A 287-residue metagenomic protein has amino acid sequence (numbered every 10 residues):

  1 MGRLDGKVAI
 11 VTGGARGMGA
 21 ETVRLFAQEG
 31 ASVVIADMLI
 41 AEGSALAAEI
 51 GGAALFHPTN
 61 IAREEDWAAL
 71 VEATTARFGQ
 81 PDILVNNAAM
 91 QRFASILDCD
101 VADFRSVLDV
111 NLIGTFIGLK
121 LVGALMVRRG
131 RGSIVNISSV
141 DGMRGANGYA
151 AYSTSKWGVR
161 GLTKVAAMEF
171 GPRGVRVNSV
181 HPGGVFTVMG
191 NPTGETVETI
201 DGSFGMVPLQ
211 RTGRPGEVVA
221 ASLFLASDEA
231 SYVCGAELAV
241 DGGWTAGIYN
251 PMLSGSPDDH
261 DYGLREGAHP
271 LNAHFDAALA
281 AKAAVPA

Functional and structural regions predicted by a protein language model:
R3-V34: Canonical Rossmann dinucleotide-binding motif of NAD(H)/NADP(H)-dependent dehydrogenases/reductases, specifically
S95-I96, D103-L108, S203: Substrate-binding pocket helix/loop in short-chain dehydrogenase/reductase
L119, S155, T163: Active-site helix of classical SDR
A124, M168-E169, S231: Alpha-helical segment proximal to the catalytic Tyr-Lys
S139: Residue(s) in the substrate-gating loop at a strand-loop-helix junction that position the organic substrate next
G171, R176, V233-G235: Short, small/polar-rich loop/turn modules that mediate ligand/substrate recognition or access, typified
S179, E198-V233, V240-G242, H269-A287: C-terminal helical subdomain
